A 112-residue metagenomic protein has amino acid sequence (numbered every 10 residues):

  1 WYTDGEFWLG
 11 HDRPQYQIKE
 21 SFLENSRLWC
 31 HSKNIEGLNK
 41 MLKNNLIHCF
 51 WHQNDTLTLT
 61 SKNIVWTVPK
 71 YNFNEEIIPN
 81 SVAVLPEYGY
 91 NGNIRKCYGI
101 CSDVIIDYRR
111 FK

Functional and structural regions predicted by a protein language model:
Y2-S26: A short alpha/beta connector and helix-capping loop motif
H31, I35, N39-K112: C-terminal active-site rim and adjoining tail of enzyme catalytic domains
